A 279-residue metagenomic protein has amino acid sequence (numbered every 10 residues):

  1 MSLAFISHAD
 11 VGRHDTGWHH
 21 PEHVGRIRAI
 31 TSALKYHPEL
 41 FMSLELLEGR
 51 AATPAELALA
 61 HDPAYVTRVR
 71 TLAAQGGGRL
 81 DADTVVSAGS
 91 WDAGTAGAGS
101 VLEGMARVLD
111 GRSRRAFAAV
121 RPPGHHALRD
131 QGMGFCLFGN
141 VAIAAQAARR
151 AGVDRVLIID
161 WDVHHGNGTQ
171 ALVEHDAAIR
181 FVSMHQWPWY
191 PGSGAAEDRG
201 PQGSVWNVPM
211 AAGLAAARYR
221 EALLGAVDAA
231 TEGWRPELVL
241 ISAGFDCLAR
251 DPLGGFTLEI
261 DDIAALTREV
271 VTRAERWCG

Functional and structural regions predicted by a protein language model:
M1-G279: HDAC/HDAC-like amidohydrolase catalytic core signature
